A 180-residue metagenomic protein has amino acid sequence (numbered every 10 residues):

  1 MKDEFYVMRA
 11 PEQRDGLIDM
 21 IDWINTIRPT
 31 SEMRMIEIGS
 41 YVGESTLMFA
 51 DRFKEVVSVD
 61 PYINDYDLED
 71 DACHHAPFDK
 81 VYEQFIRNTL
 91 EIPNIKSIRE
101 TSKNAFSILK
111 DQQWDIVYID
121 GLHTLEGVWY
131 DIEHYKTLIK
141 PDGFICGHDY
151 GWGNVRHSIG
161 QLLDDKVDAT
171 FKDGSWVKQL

Functional and structural regions predicted by a protein language model:
M1-D3, P11: S-adenosyl-L-methionine
F5-M8, I18-L180: S-adenosylmethionine/decaboxylated-SAM
